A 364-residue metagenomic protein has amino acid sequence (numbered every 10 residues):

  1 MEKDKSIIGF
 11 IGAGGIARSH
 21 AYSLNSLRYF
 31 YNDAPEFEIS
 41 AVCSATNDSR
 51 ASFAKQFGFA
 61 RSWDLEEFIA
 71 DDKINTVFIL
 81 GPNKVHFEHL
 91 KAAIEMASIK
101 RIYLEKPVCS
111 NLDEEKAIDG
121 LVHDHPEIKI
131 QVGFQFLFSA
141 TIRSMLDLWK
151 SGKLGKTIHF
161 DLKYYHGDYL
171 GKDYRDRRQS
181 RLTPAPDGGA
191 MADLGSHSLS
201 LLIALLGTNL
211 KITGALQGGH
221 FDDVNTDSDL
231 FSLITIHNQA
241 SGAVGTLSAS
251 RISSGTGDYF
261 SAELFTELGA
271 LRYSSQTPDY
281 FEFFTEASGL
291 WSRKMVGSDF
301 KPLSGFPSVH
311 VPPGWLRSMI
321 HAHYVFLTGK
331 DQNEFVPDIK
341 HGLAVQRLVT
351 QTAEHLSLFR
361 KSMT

Functional and structural regions predicted by a protein language model:
M1-F57: N-terminal Rossmann-like dinucleotide-binding module
M1-K3, L27, Y31-N32, T76-F78 (+3 more regions): C-terminal helix-rich "cap/oligomerization" subdomain common to oxidoreductases
N32-D33, R61-D72: Short acidic low-complexity segments
F37-A41, N75-V77, G189: Short active-site oxyanion
K73, G81-P82, A249: Short glycine-/small-residue-rich Rossmann-like dinucleotide-binding loops
T76, P82, F87-L137, G152: Beta-strand-loop-alpha-helix segment that lines the small-molecule cofactor/substrate pocket of alpha/beta enzymes
S139-N225: Predominantly a Rossmann-like dinucleotide-binding segment in NAD(P)-dependent oxidoreductases
L199-E282, P312, S318-N333, T350-T352 (+1 more regions): Contiguous beta-strand/loop segments that form the cofactor/metal-binding neighborhood of enzyme cores
